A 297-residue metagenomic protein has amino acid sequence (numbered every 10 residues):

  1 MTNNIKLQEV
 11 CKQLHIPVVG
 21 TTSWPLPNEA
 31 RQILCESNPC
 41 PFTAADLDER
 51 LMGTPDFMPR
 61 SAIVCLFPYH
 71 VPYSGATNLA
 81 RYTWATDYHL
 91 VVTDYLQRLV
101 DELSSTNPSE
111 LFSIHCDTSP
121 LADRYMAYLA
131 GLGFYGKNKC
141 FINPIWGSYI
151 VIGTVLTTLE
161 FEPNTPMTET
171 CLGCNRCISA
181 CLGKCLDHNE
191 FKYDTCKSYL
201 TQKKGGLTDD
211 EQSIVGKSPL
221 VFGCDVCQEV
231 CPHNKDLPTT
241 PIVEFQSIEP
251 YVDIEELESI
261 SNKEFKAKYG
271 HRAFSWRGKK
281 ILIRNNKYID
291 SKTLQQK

Functional and structural regions predicted by a protein language model:
M1-T170: Auxiliary alpha/beta "docking" domains used to position bulky ligands
I142-P166, E190-S213, N262-K266: Short, charged low-complexity linear segments at domain edges
P163-L172, S213-C224: Immediate flanking context of iron-sulfur cluster ligation sites
R176-T201, G216-F245: Iron-sulfur cluster-binding cysteine motifs and their immediate structural context in ferredoxin-like electron-transfer
K204-F222, D253-S275: Short Fe-S-cluster ligation motifs
K266, Q296-K297: Amphipathic alpha-helical scaffolding segments comprising HEAT/armadillo-like alpha-solenoid repeats
S275-T293: Long, compositionally biased charged/polar accessory segments in the mid-to-C-terminal portions of proteins
